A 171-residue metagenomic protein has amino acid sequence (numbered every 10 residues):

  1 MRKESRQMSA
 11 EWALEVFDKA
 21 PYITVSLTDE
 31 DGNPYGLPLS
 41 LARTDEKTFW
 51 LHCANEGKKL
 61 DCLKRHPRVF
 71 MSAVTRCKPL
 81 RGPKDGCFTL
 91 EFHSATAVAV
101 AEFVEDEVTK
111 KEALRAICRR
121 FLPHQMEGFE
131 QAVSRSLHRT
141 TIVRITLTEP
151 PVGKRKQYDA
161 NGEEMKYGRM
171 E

Functional and structural regions predicted by a protein language model:
M1-T24: Short, basic/aromatic recognition patches
R2-S5, R76-E171: Charged, gly/pro-rich active-site loop segments
S5, L14, F49, K58-D61: Anion-coordinating catalytic cores for phosphoryl-, nucleotidyl-, and glycosidic chemistry
A13-L14, P34-F49, R81-S94: Short N-terminal helix-initiation segments at or just after the protein's N-terminus
F17, C62-L63, I117: A generic structural signal for nonpolar/aromatic side chains embedded in well-ordered alpha-helices
A20-N55, L63, M71: Short beta-strand segments
A54-K58, R76: Short, solvent-exposed aromatic-acidic interface loops
R65, F70-S72, L80: Short catalytic/metal-binding and nucleic-acid-binding patches
